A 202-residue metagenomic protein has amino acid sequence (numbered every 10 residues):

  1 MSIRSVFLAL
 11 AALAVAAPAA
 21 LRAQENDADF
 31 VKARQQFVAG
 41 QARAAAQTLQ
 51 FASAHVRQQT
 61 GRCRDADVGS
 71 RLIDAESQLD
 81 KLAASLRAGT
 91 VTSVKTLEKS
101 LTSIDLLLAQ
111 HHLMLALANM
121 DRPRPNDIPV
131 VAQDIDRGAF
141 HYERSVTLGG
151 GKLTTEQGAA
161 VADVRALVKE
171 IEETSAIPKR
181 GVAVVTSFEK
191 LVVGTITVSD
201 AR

Functional and structural regions predicted by a protein language model:
M1-L8: Bacterial N-terminal signal peptides that target proteins for export
A9-A16: Bacterial N-terminal signal peptides
A17-A23: Sec/Tat signal peptide C-region and signal peptidase I cleavage site
A23-R202: Long, charged/polar, soluble alpha-helical segments
